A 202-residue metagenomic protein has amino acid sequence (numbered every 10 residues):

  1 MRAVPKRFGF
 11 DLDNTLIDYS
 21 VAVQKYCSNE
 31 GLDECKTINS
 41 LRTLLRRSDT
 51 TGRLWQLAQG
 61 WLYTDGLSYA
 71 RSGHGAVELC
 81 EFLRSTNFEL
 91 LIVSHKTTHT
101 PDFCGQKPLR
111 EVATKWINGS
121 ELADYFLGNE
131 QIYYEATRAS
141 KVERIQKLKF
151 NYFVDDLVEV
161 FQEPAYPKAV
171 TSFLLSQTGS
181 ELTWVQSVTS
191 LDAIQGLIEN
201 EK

Functional and structural regions predicted by a protein language model:
M1-Q56: Active-site neighborhood of HAD-like aspartate-dependent phosphohydrolases
K6, E130, N151: Conserved acidic residues
I17-Y19, H99-F103, K141-E143, F161-E163 (+1 more regions): Short catalytic/ligand-binding loop motif for oxyanion handling, primarily in non-cytosolic enzymes, centered on
S48-Y63, F88-L91: Short, basic/glycine-rich phosphate-binding loops at helix/coil junctions that contact nucleotide phosphates
L67, A76-A113, E135: Substrate-recognition element of Asp-dependent hydrolases with the DxDx(T/V) motif
C104-E135, S190-E201: Mobile, glycine- and charge-enriched loop segments and immediately flanking short secondary-structure elements within
Y133-E163: Conserved Lys-Pro-Asp/Glu-containing loop-to-beta segment of HAD-superfamily phosphomonoesterases, centered on
Q146-K147, L157-K202: Asp-based, Mg2+/Mn2+-dependent phosphohydrolase catalytic module
